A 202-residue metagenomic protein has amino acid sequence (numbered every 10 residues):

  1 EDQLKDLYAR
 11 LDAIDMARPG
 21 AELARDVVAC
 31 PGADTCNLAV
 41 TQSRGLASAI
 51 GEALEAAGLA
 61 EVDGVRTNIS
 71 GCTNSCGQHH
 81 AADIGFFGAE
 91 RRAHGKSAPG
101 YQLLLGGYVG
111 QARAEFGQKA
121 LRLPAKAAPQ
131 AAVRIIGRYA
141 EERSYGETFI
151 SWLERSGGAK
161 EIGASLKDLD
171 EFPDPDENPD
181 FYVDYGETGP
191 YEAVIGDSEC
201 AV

Functional and structural regions predicted by a protein language model:
E1-V202: Peripheral terminal and linker regions in Fe-S/redox and tRNA-modifying enzymes
